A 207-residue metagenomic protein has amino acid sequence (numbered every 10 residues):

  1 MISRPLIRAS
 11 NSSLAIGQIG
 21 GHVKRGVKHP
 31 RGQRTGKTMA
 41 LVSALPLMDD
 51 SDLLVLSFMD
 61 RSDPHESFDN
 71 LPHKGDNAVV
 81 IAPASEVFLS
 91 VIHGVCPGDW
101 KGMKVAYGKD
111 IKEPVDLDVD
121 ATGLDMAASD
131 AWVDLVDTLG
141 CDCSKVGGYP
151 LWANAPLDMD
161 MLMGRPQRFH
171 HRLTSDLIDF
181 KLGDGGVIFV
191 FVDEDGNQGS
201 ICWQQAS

Functional and structural regions predicted by a protein language model:
M1-S207: Preference for intrinsically disordered or flexible, low-complexity segments and adjacent hinge/connector residues
